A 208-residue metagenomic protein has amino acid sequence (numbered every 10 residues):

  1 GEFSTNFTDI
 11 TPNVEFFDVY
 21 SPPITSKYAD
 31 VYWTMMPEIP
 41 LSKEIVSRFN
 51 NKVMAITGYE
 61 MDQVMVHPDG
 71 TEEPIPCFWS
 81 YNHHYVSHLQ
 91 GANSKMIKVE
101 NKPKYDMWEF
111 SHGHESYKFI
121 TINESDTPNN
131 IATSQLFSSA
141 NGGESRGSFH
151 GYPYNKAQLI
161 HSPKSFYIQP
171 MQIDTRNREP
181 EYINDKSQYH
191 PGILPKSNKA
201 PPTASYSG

Functional and structural regions predicted by a protein language model:
G1-G208: A long-range scaffold signal marking pre-active-site subdomains of enzyme folds
